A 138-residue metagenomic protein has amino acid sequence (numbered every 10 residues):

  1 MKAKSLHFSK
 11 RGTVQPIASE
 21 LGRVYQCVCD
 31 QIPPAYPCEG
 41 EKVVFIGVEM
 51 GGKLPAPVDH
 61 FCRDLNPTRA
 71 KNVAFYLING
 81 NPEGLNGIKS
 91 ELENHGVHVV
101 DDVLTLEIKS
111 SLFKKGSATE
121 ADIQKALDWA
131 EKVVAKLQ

Functional and structural regions predicted by a protein language model:
A3-K4, T13-P16, E20-V28, G40-Q138: FMN-binding flavodoxin-like domain, especially the glycine-rich phosphate-binding loop
P33-A35: Short, polar loop motifs at secondary-structure junctions
